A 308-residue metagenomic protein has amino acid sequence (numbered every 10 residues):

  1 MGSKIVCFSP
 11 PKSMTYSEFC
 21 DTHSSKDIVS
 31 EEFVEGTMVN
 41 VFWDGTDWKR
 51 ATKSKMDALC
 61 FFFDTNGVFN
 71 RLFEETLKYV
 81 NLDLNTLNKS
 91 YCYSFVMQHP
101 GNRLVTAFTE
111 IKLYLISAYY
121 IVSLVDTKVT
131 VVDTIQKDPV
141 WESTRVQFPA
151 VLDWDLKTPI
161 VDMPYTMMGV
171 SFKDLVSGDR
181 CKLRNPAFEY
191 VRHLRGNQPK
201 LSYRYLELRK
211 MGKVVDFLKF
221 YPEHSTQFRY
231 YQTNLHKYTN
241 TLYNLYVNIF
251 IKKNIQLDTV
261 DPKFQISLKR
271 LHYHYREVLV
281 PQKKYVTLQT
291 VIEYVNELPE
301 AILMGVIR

Functional and structural regions predicted by a protein language model:
M1-R308: Core nucleotide-handling region used for phosphoryl-transfer chemistry
